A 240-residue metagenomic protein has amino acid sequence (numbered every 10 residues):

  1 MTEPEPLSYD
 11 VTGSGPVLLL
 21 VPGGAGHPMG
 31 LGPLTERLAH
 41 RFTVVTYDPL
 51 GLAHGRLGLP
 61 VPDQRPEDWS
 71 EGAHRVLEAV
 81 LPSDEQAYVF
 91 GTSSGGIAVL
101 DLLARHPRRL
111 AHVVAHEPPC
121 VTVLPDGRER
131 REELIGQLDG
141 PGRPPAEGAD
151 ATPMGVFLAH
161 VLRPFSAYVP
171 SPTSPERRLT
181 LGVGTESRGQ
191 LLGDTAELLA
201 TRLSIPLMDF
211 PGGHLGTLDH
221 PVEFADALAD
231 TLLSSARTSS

Functional and structural regions predicted by a protein language model:
T2-R56: Conserved HGGG/HGGXW glycine-rich cap/lid loop of the alpha/beta-hydrolase fold
G32, S70, A79, G189-E197: Short, surface-exposed alpha-helical segments at coil->helix boundaries
D48-L52, P119, P211-G213: Short beta-to-alpha linker loops that shape the active-site pocket of alpha/beta-hydrolase fold enzymes
L50-A87, L199: Active-site loop/oxyanion-hole signature of alpha/beta-hydrolase fold enzymes
E85-V123: Conserved hydrolase catalytic core segment
P118-S166: Helix-rich cap/lid subdomain of alpha/beta-hydrolase
A149-L218: Conserved serine/cysteine hydrolase catalytic core
L203-S240: Catalytic active-site module of serine/aspartate enzymes centered on a nucleophile-bearing elbow/loop
